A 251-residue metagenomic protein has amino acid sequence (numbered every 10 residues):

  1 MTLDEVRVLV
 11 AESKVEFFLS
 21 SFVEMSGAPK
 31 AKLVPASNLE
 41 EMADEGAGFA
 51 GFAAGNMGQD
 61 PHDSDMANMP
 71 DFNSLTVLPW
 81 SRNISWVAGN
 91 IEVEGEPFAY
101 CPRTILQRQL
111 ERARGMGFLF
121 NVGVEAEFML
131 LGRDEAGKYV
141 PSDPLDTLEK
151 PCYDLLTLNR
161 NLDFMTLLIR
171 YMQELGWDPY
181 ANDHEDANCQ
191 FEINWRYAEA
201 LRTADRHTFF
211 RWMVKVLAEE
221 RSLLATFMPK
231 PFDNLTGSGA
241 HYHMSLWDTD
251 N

Functional and structural regions predicted by a protein language model:
M1-A181, T203: ATP/Mg2+-dependent ligation/transfer catalytic cores
E24, V93, Y197-E199, P229-P231 (+1 more regions): Short, flexible loop/turn elements at secondary-structure junctions
V87-V93, F191-Y197, M244: Short, hydrophobic beta-strand segments
V124-E127, A181-D183, L224-F232: A short glycine-rich, hydrophobically flanked beta-strand micro-motif that places a catalytic Asp/Glu for divalent metal
L145-L155, N188-T203, F232-G237, H241 (+1 more regions): Active-site-proximal beta-alpha loop/turn segments in soluble metabolic enzymes
L156-L158, M165-L168, Q173-P179, I193-A200 (+1 more regions): Accessory "access/gating" subregions that flank catalytic or transport cores
T203-N251: Acidic, glycine-rich loop-and-beta core segments that form the ion-binding/anion-interacting portion of active sites
